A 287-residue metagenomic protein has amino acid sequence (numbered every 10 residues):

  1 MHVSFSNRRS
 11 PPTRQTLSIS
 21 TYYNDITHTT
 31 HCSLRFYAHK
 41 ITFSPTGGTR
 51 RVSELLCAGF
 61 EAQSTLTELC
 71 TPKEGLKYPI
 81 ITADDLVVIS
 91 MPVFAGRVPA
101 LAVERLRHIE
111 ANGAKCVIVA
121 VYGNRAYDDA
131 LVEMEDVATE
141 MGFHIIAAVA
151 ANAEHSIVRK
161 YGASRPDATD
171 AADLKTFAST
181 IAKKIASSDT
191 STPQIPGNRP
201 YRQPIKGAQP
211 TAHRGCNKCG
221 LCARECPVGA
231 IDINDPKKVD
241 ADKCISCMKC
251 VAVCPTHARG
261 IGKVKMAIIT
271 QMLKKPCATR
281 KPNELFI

Functional and structural regions predicted by a protein language model:
T21, F36-T42, T46-P72, Y78-G207 (+2 more regions): FMN-binding flavodoxin-like domain, especially the glycine-rich phosphate-binding loop
A212, N217-I245, K249-M266: Iron-sulfur cluster-binding cysteine motifs and their immediate structural context in ferredoxin-like electron-transfer
